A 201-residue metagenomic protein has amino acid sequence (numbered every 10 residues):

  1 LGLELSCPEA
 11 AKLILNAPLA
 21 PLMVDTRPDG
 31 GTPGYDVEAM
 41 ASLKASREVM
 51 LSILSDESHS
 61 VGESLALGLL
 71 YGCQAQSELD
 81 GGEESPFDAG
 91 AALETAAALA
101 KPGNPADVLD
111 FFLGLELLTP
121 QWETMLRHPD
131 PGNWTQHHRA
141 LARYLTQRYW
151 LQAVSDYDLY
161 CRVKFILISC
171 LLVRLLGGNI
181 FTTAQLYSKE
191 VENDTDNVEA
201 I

Functional and structural regions predicted by a protein language model:
L1-A41: Internal, well-ordered alpha/beta segment that forms a basic, Gly-enriched binding/recognition surface
D25-I201: Hydrophobic, aromatic-lined core segments that form the binding pocket/scaffold for planar heteroaromatic ligands
